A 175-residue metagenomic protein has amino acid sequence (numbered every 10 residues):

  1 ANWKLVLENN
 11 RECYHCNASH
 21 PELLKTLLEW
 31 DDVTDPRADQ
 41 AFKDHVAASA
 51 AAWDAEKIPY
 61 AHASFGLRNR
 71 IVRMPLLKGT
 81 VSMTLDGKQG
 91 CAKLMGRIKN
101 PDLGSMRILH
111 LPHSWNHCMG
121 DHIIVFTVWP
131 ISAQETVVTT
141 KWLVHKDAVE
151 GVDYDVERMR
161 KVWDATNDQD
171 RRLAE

Functional and structural regions predicted by a protein language model:
A1-E175: C-terminal catalytic domain of Rieske-type non-heme iron oxygenases
